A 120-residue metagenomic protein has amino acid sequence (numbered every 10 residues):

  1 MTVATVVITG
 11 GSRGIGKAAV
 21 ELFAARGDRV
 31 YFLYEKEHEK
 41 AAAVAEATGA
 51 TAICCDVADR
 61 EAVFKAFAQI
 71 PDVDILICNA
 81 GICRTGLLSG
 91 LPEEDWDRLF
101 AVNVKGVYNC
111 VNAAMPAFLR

Functional and structural regions predicted by a protein language model:
T5-I8, L76-I77: Conserved hydrophobic beta-strands of the Rossmann-like cofactor-binding core in SDR/related NAD(P)H-dependent
S12-R13: Conserved glycine-rich cofactor-binding loop
R26-A41: Conserved glycine-rich Rossmann-like NAD(P)H-binding loop of the short-chain dehydrogenase/reductase
C54-K65, E93: The beta1-alpha1 cofactor-binding region of Rossmann-like NAD(H)/NADP(H)-dependent oxidoreductases
A80-R84: Conserved NAD(P)H cofactor-binding loop of Rossmann-fold oxidoreductase domains
L87-L88, P92-F100: Substrate-binding pocket helix/loop in short-chain dehydrogenase/reductase
V111-N112: A short, exposed helix-loop element centered on a Lys and neighboring polar residues
